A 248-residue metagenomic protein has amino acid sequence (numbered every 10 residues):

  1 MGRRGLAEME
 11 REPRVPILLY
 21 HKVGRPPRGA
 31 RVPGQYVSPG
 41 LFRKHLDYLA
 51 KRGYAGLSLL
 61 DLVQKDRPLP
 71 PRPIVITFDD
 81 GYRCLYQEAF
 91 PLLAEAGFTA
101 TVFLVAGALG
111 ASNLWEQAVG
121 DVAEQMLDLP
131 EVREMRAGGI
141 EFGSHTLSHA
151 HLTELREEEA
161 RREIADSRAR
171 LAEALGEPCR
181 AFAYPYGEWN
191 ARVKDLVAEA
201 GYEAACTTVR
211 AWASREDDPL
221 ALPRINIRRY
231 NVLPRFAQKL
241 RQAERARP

Functional and structural regions predicted by a protein language model:
G2-T77, R83-Y86, E154-P248: C-terminal active-site subregion of NodB/CE4 polysaccharide deacetylases
R3, V63, Y86-E88, Q117-G138 (+1 more regions): Alpha-helical scaffolding within the catalytic cores of extracellular/periplasmic polymer-degrading hydrolases
H21, H145, H149: Histidine-centered divalent metal-coordination motifs
A50, P91-G97, Q125-S144, A198 (+1 more regions): Acidic (Asp/Glu)-rich catalytic clusters
T77-F78, G143: Generic enzyme active-site microenvironment
Y82-R83, S148: Short, glycine/acidic-enriched loop or turn micro-motifs at the edges of active sites
G97-V119: A short, conserved beta-to-alpha structural element at the edge of catalytic cores that scaffolds binding
S112-A123, H149-R156: Surface-exposed cleft-lining segments at the edges of enzyme active sites
